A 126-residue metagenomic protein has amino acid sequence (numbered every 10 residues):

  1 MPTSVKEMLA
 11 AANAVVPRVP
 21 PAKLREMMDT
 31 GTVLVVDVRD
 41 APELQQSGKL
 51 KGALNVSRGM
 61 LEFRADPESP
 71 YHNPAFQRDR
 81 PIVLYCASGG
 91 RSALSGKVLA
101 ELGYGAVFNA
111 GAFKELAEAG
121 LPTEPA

Functional and structural regions predicted by a protein language model:
M1-V33, A41-P81, G90-A126: Rhodanese-like catalytic fold shared by cysteine-dependent sulfurtransferases and DSP/PTP-type phosphatases
V36: Active-site flanking residues adjacent to catalytic metal/cofactor-binding acidic residues
Y85: Short, surface-exposed ligand- or partner-binding patches at beta-edge/loop junctions that are enriched in aromatics
